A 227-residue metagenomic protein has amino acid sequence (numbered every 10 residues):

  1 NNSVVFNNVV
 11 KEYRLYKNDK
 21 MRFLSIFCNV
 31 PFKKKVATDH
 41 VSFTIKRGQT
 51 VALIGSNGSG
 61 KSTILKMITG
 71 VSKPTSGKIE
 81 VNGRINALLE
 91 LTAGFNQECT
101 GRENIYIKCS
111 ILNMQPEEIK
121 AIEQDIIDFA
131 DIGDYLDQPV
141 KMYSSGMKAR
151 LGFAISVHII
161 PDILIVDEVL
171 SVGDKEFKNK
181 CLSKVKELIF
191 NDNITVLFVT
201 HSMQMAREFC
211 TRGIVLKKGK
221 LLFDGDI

Functional and structural regions predicted by a protein language model:
N1-A37, I227: Pre-NBD coupling/linker segments of ABC/ABC-like ATPases
F23-S25, Y106, E118-Y135: Conserved ABC ATPase "signature" region
I54-S56: The feature captures the beta-strand-to-loop junction immediately N-terminal to the Walker
T200-H201: H-loop/switch region of ABC-family ATPase nucleotide-binding domains
A206-E208: A short, surface-exposed alpha-helical micro-motif characterized by mixed small hydrophobic and charged/polar residues
K218-G219: Conserved ABC ATPase "signature" C-loop
